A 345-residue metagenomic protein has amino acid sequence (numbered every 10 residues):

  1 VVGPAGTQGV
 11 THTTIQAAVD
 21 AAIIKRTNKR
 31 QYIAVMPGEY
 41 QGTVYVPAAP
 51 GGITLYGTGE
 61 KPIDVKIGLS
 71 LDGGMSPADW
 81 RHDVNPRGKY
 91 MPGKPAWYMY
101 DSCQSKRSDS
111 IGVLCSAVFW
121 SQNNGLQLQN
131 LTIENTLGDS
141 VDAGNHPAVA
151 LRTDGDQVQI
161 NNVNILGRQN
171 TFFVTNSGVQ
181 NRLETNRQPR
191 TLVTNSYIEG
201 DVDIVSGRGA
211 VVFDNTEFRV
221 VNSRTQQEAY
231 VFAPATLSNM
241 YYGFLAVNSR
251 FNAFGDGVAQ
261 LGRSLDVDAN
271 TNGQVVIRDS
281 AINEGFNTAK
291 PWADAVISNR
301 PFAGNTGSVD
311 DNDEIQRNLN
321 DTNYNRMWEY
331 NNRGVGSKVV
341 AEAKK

Functional and structural regions predicted by a protein language model:
V1-Q8, T13-K345: Sequence-level preference for short, compositionally simple segments enriched in small aliphatic or small polar residues
